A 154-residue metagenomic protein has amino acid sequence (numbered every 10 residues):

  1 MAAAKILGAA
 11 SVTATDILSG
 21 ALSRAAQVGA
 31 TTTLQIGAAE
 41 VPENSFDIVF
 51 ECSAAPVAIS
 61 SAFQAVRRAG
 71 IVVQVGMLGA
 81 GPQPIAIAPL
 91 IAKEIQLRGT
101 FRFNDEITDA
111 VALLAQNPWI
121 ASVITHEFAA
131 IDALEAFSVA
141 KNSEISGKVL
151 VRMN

Functional and structural regions predicted by a protein language model:
M1-A38: Mid-domain Rossmann-like dinucleotide-binding core that forms the NAD(H)/NADP(H) cofactor-binding site
L7, V28, N44, P118 (+1 more regions): Structured loop/turn residues at beta-strand edges in well-structured enzyme cores
A14, E51, G99: Conserved SAM-binding loop
D16, S60, N104-N154: C-terminal hydrophobic helical "lid"/dimerization subdomain of Rossmann-like NAD(P)H-dependent oxidoreductases
G37-V41, V57-A58, D132-E135: Short acidic active-site motifs
E40-V49: A short acidic, Gly/Pro-enriched loop at the edge of an enzyme's catalytic core that lines a small-molecule cofactor
P56-Q116, M153-N154: Glycine-rich phosphate-binding loop and adjacent beta-alpha segment of Rossmann(oid) nucleotide-cofactor-binding
